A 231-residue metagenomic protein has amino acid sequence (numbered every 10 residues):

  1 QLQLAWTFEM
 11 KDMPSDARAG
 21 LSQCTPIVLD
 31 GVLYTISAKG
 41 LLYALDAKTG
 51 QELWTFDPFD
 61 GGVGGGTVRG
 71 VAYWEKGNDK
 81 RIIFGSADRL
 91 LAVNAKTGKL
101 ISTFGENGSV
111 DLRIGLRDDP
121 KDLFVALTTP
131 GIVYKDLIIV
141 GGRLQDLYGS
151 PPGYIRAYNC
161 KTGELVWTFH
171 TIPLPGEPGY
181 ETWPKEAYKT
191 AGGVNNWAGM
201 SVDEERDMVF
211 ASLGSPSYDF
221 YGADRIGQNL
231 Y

Functional and structural regions predicted by a protein language model:
Q1-F8, L29, Y34, L45 (+1 more regions): N-terminal amphipathic, basic-rich helices that act as targeting or association modules
Q1-S15, Q51-D60, K99-P120, E164-I172 (+1 more regions): Aromatic (tryptophan-biased) beta-strands that constitute blades/sheets of beta-rich domains
A19, A38, L45-K48, T55-D57 (+9 more regions): Short, solvent-exposed loop/turn and secondary-structure capping segments
A19-L41, G64-L90, L123-L147, K189-Y218 (+1 more regions): Repeat-blade elements of multi-bladed beta-propeller folds
V28, A47, N94-A95, I101 (+4 more regions): Short, acidic, Ser/Thr-enriched surface-loop or helix-capping motifs
D30, S37, D46-T49, W54-D60 (+5 more regions): Generic hydrophobic/packing signal
Y73, A95-K96, S109, Y134-L137 (+3 more regions): Structural alpha/beta core scaffold segments of enzyme domains
A87, V93, T97-G98, P152-L165 (+1 more regions): Beta-propeller blade signature
